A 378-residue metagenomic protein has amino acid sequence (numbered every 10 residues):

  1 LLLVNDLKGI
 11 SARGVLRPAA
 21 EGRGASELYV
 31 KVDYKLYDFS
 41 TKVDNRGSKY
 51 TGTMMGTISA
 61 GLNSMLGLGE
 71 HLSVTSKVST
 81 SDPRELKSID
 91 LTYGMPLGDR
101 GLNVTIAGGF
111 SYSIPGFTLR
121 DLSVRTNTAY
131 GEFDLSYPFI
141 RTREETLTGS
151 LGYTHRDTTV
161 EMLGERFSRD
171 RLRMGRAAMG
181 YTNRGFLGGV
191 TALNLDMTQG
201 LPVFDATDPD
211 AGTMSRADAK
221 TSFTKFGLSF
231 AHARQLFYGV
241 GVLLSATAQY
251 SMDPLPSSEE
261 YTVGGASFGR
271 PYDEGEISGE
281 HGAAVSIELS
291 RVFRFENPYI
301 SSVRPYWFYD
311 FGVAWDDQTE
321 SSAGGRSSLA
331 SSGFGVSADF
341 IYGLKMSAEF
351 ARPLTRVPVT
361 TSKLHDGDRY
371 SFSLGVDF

Functional and structural regions predicted by a protein language model:
L1-T105, R141: Outer-membrane beta-barrel initiation region
L16, T41-N45, I58, L72-V78 (+8 more regions): Transmembrane beta-barrel strands of outer-membrane/channel proteins
L28, I58-A60, L91, F133 (+9 more regions): Membrane-embedded beta-strands of outer-membrane beta-barrel proteins, especially the hydrophobic/small aromatic
K31-D33, D44, G61-N63, T92-P96 (+8 more regions): Transmembrane beta-barrel domains of outer membrane proteins
S48-G52, S81-E85, D121-T128, R141 (+5 more regions): Replace "Gram-negative outer membrane beta-barrel proteins" with "bacterial and organellar outer membrane beta-barrel
M65-H71, G98-V104, I140-L147, R184-A192 (+3 more regions): Short loop/turn motifs that connect adjacent beta-strands in outer-membrane beta-barrel proteins
R84-N183: Transmembrane beta-barrel wall of Gram-negative outer-membrane proteins
M214-F378: C-terminal transmembrane beta-barrel domains of outer membrane proteins
